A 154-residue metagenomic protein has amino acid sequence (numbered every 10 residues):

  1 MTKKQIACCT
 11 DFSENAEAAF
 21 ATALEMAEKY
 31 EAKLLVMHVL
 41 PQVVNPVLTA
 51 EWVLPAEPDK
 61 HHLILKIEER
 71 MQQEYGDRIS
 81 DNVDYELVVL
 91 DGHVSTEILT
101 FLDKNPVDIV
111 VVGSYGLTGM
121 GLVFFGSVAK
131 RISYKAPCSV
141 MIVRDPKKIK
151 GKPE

Functional and structural regions predicted by a protein language model:
M1, D77-V110, K147-E154: Structural beta-alpha unit
M1-A18, D81, I109, K135-E154: Intrinsically disordered or low-complexity boundary/linker segments at protein termini and domain junctions
T2-L54: Small/aliphatic-rich secondary-structure junction motif
A19, P46-T49, L99-T100, V123 (+1 more regions): Short, well-ordered secondary-structure micro-motifs
M37, E86-L90, M141: General small-molecule cofactor/ligand-binding pocket signal
H38-K66, K148-E154: Acidic, proline/glycine-rich short linear motifs
F101-G151: Gly/Ser-rich helix-loop-strand patches that form or flank binding pockets for ribonucleotide-derived cofactors
